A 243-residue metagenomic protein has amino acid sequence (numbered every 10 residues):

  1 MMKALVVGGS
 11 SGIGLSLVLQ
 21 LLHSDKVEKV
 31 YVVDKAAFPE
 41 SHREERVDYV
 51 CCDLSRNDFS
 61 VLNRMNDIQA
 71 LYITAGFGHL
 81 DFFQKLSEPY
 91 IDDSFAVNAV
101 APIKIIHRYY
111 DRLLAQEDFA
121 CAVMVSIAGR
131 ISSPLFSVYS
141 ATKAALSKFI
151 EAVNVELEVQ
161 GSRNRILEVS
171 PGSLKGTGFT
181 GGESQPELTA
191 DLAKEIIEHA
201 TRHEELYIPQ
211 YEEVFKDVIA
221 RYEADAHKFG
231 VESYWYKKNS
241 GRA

Functional and structural regions predicted by a protein language model:
S10, G14-L19: N-terminal Rossmann NAD(P)H-binding glycine-rich loop of SDR-like oxidoreductase domains
T74-L80: Conserved NAD(P)H cofactor-binding loop of Rossmann-fold oxidoreductase domains
F82-F83, Y90-D93: Substrate-binding pocket helix/loop in short-chain dehydrogenase/reductase
I106, T142: Active-site helix of classical SDR
S126: Residue(s) in the substrate-gating loop at a strand-loop-helix junction that position the organic substrate next
S133-S137: Active-site loop immediately N-terminal to the catalytic Tyr-X3-Lys motif of short-chain dehydrogenase/reductase
N164, E168, T180-R221: C-terminal helical subdomain
